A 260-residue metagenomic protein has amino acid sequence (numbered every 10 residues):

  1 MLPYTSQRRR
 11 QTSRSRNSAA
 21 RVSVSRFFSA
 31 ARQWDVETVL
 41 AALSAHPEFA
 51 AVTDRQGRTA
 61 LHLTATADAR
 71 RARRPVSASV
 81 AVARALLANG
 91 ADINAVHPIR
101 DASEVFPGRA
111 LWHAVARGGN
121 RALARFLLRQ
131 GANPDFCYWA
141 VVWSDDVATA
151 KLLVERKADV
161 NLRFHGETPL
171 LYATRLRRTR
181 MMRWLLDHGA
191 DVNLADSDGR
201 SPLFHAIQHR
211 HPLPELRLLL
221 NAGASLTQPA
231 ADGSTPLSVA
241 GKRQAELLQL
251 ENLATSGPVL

Functional and structural regions predicted by a protein language model:
M1-H46, A51-R84, A88-N89, R125 (+4 more regions): Intrinsically disordered, low-complexity regulatory segments in ankyrin-centric signaling systems
A20-F27, V52-R70, V96-H113, N133-W143 (+3 more regions): Ankyrin-repeat boundary/"N-cap" motif
S29-W34, L63-S79, V105-R109, H113-N120 (+4 more regions): Ankyrin repeat A-helix N-terminal signature
L43-E48, R84-D92, R125-N133, K151-D159 (+3 more regions): Ankyrin repeat domain, specifically the short helix-to-loop turn at the C-terminus of the second helix of each repeat
F49, A67, R71, I93 (+7 more regions): Alpha-solenoid repeat scaffolds
Y138-A150, E155-D187, D191-V192, S197: Eukaryotic tandem repeat interaction scaffolds
T179, D187-S234: Ankyrin-repeat and related helical/solenoid repeat scaffolds used for protein-protein interactions
L220, S225-G257: Leucine-rich solenoid repeat scaffolds
